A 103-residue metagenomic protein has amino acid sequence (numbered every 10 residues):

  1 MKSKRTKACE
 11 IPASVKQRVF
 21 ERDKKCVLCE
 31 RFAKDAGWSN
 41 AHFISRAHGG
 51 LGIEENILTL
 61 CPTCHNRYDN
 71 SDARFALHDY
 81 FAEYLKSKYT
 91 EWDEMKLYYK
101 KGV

Functional and structural regions predicted by a protein language model:
M1-K25, E30-G37, A76-V103: A boundary/linker detector
L28-T59, Y68, D72-F75: Histidine-centered nuclease catalytic patch
R46-P62, A82-K96: Short microdomains enriched in Cys/His and/or Lys/Arg
